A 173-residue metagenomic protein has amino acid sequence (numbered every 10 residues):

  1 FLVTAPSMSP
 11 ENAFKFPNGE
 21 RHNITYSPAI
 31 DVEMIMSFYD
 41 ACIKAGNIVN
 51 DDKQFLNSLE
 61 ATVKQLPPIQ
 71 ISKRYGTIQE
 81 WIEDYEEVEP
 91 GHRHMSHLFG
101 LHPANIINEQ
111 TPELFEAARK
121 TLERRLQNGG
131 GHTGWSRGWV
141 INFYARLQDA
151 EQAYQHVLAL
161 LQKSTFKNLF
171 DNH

Functional and structural regions predicted by a protein language model:
F1-A45: Acidic/histidine-rich catalytic neighborhood
P28-H173: Active-site core of glycosidic bond-cleaving carbohydrate-active enzymes
